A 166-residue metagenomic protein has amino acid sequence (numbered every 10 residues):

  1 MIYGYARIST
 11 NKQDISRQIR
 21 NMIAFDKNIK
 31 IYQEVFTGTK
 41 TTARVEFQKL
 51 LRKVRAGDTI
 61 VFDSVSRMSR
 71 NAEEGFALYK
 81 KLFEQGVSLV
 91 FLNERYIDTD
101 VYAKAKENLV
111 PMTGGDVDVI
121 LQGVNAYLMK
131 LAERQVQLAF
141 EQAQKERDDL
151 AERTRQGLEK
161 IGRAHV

Functional and structural regions predicted by a protein language model:
M1-Y3: Extreme N-terminal starter segment of soluble prokaryotic enzymes
R7-D14, V35-F47, D63-F76, R95-D100: Acidic, metal-coordinating catalytic cores used for nucleic-acid/nucleotide bond scission and strand-transfer chemistry
S9, F83-H165: Phosphate/pyrophosphate-binding and catalytic-coupling "lid/hinge/switch" segments at subdomain interfaces
D14-A24, R153: Short, solvent-exposed amphipathic alpha-helices that sit in or adjacent to ligand/effector-binding or catalytic
M22-F36: Short beta-strand elements in bilobed, periplasmic/extracellular small-molecule ligand-binding domains
Q48-L50, L78-K80, K106-V110: Short, hinge-like loop/turn segments at secondary-structure boundaries
